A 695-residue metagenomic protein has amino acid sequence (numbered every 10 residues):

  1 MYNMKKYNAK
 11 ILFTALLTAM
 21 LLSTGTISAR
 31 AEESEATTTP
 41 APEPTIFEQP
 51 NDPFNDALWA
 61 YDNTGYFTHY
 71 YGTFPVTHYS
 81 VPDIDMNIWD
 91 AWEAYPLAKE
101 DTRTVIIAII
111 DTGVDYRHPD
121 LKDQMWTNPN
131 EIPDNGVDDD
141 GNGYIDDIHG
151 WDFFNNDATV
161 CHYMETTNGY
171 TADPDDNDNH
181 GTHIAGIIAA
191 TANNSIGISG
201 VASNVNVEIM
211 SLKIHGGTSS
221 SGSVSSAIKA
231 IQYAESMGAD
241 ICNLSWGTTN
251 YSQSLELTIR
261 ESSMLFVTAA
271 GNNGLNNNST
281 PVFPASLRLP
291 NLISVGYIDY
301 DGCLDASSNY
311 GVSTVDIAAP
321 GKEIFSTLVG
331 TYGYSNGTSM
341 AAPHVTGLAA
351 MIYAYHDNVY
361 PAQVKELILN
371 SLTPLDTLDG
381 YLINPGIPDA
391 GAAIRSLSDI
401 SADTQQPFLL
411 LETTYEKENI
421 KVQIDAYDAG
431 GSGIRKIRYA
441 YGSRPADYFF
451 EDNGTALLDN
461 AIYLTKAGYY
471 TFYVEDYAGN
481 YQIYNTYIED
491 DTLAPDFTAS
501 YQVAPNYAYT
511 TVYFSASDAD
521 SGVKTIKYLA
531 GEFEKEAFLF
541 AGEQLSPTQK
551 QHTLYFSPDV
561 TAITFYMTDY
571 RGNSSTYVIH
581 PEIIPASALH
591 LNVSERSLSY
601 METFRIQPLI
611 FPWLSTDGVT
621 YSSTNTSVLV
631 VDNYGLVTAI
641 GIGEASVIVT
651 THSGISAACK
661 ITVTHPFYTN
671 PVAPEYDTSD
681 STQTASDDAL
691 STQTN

Functional and structural regions predicted by a protein language model:
T14-T24: Bacterial N-terminal signal peptides
S23-T39: Sec-dependent signal peptide cleavage junction
E32-A36, E43-F54, D90-S223, Y251 (+4 more regions): Subtilisin-like serine protease catalytic core
I148-T171, A319-H344, L375-D376: The feature captures the short pre-catalytic strand/loop hairpin that immediately precedes and shapes the active-site
S226, E235-W246, S252-S254, N291-S294 (+2 more regions): C-terminal subdomain of the subtilisin-like protease fold in secreted/lumenal serine endopeptidases
V282-A354, N358, P388: Extracellular S/T/G-rich loop segment that most often corresponds to the catalytic His/Ser-adjacent loop
D399-I584, Y668-D677, D688: Low-complexity, disordered linker/stalk regions enriched in Pro/Thr/Ser/Gly
I583-Y676, D687: Extracytoplasmic soluble-region selector
